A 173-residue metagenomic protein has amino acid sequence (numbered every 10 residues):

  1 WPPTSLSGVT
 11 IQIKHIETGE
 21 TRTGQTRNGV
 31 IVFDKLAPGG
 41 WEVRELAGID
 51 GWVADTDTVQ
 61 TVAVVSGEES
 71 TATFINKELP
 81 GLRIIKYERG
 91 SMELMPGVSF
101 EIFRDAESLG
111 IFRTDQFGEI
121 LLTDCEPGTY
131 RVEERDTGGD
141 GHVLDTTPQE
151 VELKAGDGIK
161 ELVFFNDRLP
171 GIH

Functional and structural regions predicted by a protein language model:
W1-H173: Solvent-exposed loop/turn and edge beta-strand elements of beta-rich ligand-binding domains
